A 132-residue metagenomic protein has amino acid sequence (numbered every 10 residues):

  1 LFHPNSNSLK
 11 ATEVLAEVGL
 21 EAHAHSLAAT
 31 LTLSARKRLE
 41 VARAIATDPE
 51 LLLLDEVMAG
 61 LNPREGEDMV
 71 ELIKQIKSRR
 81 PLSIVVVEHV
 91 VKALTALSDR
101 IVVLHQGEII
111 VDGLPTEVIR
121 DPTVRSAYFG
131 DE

Functional and structural regions predicted by a protein language model:
F2-H23, L27, E71-Q75, S83: Conserved ABC ATPase "signature" region
D48: Conserved catalytic motifs of ABC-family nucleotide-binding domains
L52-D55: Catalytic Walker B motif of ABC-type/P-loop ATPase nucleotide-binding domains
E88-H89: H-loop/switch region of ABC-family ATPase nucleotide-binding domains
L94-A96: A short, surface-exposed alpha-helical micro-motif characterized by mixed small hydrophobic and charged/polar residues
D112-G113: ABC ATPase "signature
